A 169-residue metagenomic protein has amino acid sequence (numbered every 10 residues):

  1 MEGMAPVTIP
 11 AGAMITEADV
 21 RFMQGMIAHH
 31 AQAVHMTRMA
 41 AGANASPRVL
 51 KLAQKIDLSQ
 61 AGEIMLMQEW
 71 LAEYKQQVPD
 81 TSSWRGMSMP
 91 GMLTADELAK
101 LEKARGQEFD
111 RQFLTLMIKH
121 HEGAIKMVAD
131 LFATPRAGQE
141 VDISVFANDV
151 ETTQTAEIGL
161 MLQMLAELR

Functional and structural regions predicted by a protein language model:
M1-R169: All-alpha RGS (Regulator of G-protein Signaling) helical domain and cognate RGS-like helical scaffolds
